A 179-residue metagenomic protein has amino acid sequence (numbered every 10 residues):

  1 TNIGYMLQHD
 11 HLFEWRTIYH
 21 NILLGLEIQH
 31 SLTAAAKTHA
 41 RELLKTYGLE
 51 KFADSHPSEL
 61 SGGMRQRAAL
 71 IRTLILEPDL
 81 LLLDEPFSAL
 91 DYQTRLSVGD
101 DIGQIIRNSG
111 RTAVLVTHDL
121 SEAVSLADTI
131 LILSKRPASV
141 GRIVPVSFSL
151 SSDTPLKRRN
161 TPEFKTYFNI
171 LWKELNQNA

Functional and structural regions predicted by a protein language model:
T1, T38, D54-H56: Interfacial catalytic loop of ABC nucleotide-binding domains
Q8-F13, D119: Catalytic "switch" loops of ABC-type ATPases
R16-L23: Short coil-to-helix segment of the ABC ATPase nucleotide-binding domain corresponding to the Q-loop/switch region
L23, E27, A34-F52, Q104: Conserved ABC ATPase "signature" region
S55-S58, R72, L76: Conserved signature/switch motifs of ABC ATPase nucleotide-binding domains
L81-D84: Catalytic Walker B motif of ABC-type/P-loop ATPase nucleotide-binding domains
R95-G110: Helical segment within the ABC ATPase nucleotide-binding domain
G110-V116: Conserved H-loop
